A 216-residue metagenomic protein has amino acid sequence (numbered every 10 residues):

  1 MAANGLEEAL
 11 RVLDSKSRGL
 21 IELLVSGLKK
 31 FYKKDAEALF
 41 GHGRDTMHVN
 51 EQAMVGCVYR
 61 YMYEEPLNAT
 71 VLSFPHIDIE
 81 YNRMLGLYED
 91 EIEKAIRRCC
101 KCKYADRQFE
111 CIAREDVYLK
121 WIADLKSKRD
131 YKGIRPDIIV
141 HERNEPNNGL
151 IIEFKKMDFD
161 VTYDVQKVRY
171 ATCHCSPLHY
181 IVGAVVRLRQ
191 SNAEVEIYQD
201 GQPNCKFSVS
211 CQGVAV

Functional and structural regions predicted by a protein language model:
M1-Y63: Charged, often low-complexity linker/regulatory segments
V49, A53, C57, G133 (+2 more regions): Short, well-structured alpha-helical interface segments that form or flank functional binding sites
Y63-N68, C173: A general structural signal for alpha-helical elements within enzymatic catalytic domains
V71-E145: Active-site metal-binding core of divalent-cation-utilizing nuclease and nuclease-like domains
D137-V140, N148-D158, V168: Conserved catalytic cores of phosphodiester-cleaving nucleases, focusing on short active-site segments
M157-P177: Mg2+/Mn2+-dependent nuclease catalytic core
C173-D200: Nucleic-acid nuclease catalytic cores
D200-V216: Intrinsically disordered, low-complexity terminal regions enriched in charged/polar residues
